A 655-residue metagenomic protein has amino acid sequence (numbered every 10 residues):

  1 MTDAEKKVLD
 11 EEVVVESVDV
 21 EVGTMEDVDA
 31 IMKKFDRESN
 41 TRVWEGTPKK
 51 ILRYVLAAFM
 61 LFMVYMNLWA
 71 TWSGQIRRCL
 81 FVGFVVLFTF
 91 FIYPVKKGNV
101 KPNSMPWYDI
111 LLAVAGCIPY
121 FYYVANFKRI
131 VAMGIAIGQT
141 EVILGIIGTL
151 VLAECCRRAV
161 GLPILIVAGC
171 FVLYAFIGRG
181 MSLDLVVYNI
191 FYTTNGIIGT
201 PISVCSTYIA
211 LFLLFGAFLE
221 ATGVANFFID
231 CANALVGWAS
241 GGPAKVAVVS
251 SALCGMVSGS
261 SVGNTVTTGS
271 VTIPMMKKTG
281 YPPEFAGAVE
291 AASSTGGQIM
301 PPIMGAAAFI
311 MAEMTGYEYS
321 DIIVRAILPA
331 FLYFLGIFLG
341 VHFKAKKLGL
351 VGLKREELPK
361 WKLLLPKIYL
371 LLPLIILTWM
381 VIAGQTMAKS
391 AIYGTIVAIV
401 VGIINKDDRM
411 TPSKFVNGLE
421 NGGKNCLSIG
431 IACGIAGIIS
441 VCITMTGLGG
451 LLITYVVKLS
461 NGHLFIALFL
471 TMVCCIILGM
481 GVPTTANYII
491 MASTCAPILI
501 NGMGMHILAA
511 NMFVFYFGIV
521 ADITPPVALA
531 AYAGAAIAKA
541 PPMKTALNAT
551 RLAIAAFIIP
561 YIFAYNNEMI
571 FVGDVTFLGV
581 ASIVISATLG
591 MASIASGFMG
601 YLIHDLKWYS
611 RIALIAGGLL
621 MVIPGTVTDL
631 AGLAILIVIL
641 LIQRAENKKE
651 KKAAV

Functional and structural regions predicted by a protein language model:
M1, I229-G297, I303, A307 (+3 more regions): Hydrophobic transmembrane alpha-helices that form the pore/transport pathway of multi-pass ion and small-solute
M1-A132, V142-I146: Conserved, well-structured core domains of diverse proteins
V8-L52, P106, V324-N425, L529-L619 (+1 more regions): Long, contiguous bundles of hydrophobic transmembrane helices that form the permeation core of multi-pass
Y54-A57, I76-F91, Y108-C117, V142-V151 (+10 more regions): Hydrophobic mid-bilayer segments of alpha-helices in multi-pass membrane transport proteins, especially secondary
A70-T71, F127-I135, L183-Y192, E318 (+2 more regions): Membrane-interface helix termini and inter-helical loops of multi-pass transporters
I118, E154, R158-A159, P163-Y174 (+8 more regions): Core transmembrane alpha-helical segments of multi-pass membrane transporters/permeases
Q139-I143, N195-Y208, A234-V248, T279-F285 (+6 more regions): Membrane-interfacial loop-to-helix junctions in multi-pass transporters
R157, G216-E220, S251-S260, A292-Q298 (+5 more regions): Transmembrane alpha-helix interface/packing and boundary motifs in multi-pass membrane proteins, characterized by
